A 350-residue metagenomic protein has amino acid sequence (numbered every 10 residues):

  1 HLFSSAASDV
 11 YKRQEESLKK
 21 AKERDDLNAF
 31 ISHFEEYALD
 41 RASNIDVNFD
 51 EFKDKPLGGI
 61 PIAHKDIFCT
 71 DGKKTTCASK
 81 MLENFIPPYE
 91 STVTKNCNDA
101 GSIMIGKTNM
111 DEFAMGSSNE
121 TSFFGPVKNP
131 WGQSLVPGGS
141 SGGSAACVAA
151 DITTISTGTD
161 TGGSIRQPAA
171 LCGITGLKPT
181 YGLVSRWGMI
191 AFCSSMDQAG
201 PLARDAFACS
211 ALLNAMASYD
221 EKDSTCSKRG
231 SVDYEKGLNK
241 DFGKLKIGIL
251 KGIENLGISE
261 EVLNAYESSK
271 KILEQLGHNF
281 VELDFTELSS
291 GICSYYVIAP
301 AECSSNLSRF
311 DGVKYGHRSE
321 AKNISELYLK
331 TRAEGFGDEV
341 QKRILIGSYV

Functional and structural regions predicted by a protein language model:
H1-A7, Y11: Single conserved hydrophobic/aromatic residue that forms the stacking wall/gate of nucleotide- or nucleobase-binding
K12, S43-D46, I258-F285, G316-E320 (+1 more regions): Acyltransferase
R13-L18, S294-Y295, V340-S348: Short alpha-helical scaffolding segments that buttress acidic/His motifs in well-ordered protein cores
S17, A38, E90, C209 (+3 more regions): Residue-level signal for inorganic ion chemistry
A38, E51-S122: Acidic/His- and Gly-rich active-site-bordering loop/insert found across diverse amide/peptide-bond hydrolases
F52, L57-C77, D241-L250, A301-V350: Short helix-loop capping/hinge segments that flank enzyme active sites or metal/cofactor-binding pockets
E90-S91, K95-Y219: Short glycine/serine-rich loop segments
K178-A265, S269, E326-T331: A short helix-breaking turn/cap at a secondary-structure junction
